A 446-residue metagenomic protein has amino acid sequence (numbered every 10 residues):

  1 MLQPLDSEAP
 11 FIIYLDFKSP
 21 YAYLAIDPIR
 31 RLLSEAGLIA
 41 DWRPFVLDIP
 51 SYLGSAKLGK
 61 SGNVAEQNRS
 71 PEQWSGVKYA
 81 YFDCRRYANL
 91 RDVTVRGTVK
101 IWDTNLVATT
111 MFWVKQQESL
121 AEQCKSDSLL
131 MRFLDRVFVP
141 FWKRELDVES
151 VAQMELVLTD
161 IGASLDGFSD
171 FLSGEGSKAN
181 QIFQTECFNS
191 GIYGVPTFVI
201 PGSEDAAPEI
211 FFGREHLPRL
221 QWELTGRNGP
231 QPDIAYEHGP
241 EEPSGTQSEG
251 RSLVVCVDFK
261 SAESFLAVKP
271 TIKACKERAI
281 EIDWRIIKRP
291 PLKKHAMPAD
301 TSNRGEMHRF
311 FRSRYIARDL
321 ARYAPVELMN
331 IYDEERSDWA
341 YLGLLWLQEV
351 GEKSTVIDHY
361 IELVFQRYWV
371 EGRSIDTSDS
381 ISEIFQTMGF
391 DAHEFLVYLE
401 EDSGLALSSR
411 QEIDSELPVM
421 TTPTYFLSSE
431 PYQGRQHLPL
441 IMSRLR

Functional and structural regions predicted by a protein language model:
M1-D6: Non-catalytic pre-domain segments flanking phosphatase-related domains
S7-D41, S119-S128, R132, R136-V255 (+4 more regions): C-terminal cap of thioredoxin/glutaredoxin-like
L24-P140, A267-R367: Structural alpha/beta surface segment adjacent to cysteine/selenocysteine redox centers across thiol/disulfide enzymes
